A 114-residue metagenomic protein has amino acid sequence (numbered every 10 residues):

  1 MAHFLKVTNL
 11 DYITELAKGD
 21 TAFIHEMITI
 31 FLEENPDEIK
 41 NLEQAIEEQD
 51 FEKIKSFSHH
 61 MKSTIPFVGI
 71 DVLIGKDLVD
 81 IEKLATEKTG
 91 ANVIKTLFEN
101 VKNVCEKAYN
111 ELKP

Functional and structural regions predicted by a protein language model:
M1-P114: Two-component system phosphorelay core
